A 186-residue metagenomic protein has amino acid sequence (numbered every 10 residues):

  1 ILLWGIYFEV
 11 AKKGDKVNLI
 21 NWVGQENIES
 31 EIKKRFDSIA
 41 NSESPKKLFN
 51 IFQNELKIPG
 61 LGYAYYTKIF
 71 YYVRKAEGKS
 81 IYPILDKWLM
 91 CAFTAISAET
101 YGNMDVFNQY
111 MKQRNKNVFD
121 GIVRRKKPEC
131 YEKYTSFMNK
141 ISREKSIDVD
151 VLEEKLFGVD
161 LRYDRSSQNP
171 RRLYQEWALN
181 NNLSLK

Functional and structural regions predicted by a protein language model:
I1, L61, Y65, D148-L152: Residue-level detector of well-ordered alpha-helical segments, enriched for hydrophobic/aromatic packing positions
I1-E9, V23, I69, V73-R74 (+3 more regions): Generic structural signal for hydrophobic core residues of well-folded globular domains
I1-I20, K75, R165-N180: Structure-specific DNA junction-binding interface
I1-P59: Helix-hairpin-helix/helix-loop-helix acidic hairpins
N50-T94: Catalytic DNA-binding helix-loop module of base-excision-repair DNA glycosylases/AP lyases
A76-K186: C-terminal accessory module of base-excision DNA glycosylases/AP lyases that mediates lesion recognition and DNA
